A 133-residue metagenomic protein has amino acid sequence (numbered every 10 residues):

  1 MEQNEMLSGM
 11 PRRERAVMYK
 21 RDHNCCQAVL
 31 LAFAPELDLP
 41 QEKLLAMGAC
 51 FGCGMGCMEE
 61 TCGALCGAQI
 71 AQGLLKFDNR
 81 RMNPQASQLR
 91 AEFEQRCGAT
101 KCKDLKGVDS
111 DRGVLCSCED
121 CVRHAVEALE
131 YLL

Functional and structural regions predicted by a protein language model:
M1-M18: Polybasic, low-complexity association/targeting segments
E2-E5, L30-A49, Q95-K103: Acidic-glycine-rich active-site phosphate/pyrophosphate-binding loop
Q3-M6, N83, S87-L133: C-terminal binding/interaction regions
M6, M18-K20, L39, L44 (+2 more regions): Domain-length accessory/inserted modules outside core catalytic folds
C25, C62, C102: Short cysteine clusters
V29-F33, L65-L75, A125, L129: Buried hydrophobic packing segments
L37-A46, L74-S87: Phosphate-handling active-site elements
F51-A71: Glycine/serine-rich anion-binding loops at beta->alpha junctions that coordinate negatively charged ligand groups
